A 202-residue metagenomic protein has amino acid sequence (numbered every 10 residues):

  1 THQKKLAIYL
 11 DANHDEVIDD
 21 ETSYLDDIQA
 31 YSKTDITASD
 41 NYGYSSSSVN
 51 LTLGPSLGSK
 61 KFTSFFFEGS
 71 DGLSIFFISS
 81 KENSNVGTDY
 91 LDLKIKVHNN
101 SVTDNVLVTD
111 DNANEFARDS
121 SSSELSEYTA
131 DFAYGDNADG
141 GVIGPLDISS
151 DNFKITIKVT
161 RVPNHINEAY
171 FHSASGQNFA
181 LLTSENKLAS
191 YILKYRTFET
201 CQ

Functional and structural regions predicted by a protein language model:
K4-C201: Extracellular or exported targeting regions of proteins
